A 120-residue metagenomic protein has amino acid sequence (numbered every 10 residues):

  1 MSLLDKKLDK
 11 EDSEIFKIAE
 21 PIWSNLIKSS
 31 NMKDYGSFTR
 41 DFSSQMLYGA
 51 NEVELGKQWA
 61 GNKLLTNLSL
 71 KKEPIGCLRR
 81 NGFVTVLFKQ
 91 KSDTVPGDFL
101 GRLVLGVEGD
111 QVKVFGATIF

Functional and structural regions predicted by a protein language model:
M1-K6, S44-Y48, L103-G106: Charged, low-complexity, helix/coiled-coil-prone segments
M1-M32: Short, low-complexity N-terminal intrinsically disordered segments enriched in polar/charged residues
E20-P21, N25, G36-R79: Short solvent-exposed beta->alpha transition segments
N31-D34, F38, V84: A general marker of short, structured functional hotspots
K57-V107, G116-F120: Surface-exposed, charged secondary-structure patches
D110: Short glycine-/polar-rich loops that comprise or flank the Walker A/P-loop and associated switch/sensor motifs
